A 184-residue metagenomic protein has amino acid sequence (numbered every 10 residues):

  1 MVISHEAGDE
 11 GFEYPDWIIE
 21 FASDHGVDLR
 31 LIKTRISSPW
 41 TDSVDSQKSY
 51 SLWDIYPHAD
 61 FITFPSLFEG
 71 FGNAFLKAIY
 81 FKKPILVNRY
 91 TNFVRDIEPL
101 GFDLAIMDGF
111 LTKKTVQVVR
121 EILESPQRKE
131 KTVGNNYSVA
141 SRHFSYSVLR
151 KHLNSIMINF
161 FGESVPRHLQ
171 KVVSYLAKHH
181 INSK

Functional and structural regions predicted by a protein language model:
V2-D54: Nucleotide-activated donor-binding/catalytic signature segment of Leloir-type glycosyltransferases, i.e., the conserved
I62-T63: A short hydrophobic beta-strand element within the catalytic core of glycosyltransferases that build diverse glycans
L67: Aromatic "clamp/platform" in nucleotide-sugar-dependent glycosyltransferases that forms part of the donor/acceptor
G72-F75, F93: Short glycine/serine-rich donor-binding loops of glycosyltransferases
P84-N88, L104-A105: Short hydrophobic beta-strand element within catalytic cores of glycosyltransferases and related nucleotide-activated
V94-R120: Change "using UDP/GDP/dTDP sugars" to "using nucleotide sugars
E124-I158, G162-P166: A charged, aromatic-enriched C-terminal amphipathic alpha-helix characteristic of glycosyltransferases across folds
